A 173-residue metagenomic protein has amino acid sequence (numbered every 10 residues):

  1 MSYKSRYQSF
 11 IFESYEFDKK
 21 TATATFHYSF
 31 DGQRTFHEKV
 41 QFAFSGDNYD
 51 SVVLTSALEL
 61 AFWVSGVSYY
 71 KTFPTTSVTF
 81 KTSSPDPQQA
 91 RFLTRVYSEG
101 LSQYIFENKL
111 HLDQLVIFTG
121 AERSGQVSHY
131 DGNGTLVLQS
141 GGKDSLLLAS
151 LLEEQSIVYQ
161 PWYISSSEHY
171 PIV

Functional and structural regions predicted by a protein language model:
M1-G134, L146, L151-P171: RNA-binding accessory domains that recognize and position tRNA/RNA substrates
